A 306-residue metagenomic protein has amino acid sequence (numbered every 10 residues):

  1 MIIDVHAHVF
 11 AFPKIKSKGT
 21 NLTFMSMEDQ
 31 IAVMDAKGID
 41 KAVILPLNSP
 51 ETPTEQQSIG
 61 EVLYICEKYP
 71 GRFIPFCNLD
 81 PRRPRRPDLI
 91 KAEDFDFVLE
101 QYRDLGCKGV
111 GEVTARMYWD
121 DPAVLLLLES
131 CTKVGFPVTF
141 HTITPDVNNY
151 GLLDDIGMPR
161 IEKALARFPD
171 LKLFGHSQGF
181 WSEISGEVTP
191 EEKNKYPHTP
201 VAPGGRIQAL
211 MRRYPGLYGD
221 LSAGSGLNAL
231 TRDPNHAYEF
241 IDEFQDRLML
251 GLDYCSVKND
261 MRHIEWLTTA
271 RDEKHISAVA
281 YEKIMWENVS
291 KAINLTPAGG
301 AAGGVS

Functional and structural regions predicted by a protein language model:
M1-K41, L105, F244-M249, C255-S306: Mid-to-C-terminal alpha-helical segments outside catalytic/metal-binding sites
I2-V5, V43-P46, F76-N78, G111 (+3 more regions): Active-site neighborhood of phospho(di)ester-bond hydrolases with catalytic His/Asp-centered motifs
F10-P13, S49-T52, P81-R85, M117-W119 (+4 more regions): Active-site environment of divalent metal-dependent phosphoester hydrolases
K14-K18, Q56, P87-L89, V124 (+5 more regions): Short aromatic-enriched loop/helix-cap "lid" or pocket-rim segments at secondary-structure transitions that line
T23-I31, T54-I65, E93-V98, G157-E162 (+2 more regions): Alpha-helical scaffolding within the catalytic cores of extracellular/periplasmic polymer-degrading hydrolases
L45, V113-R116, E287: Conserved residues at the C-terminal ends of beta-strands
P53-D155: Active-site gating/metal-coordination segments in enzymes
G109, V124-L250, K258: Catalytic pocket-lining loop regions of alpha/beta-barrel enzymes, especially the amidohydrolase/enolase/GH5 lineages
